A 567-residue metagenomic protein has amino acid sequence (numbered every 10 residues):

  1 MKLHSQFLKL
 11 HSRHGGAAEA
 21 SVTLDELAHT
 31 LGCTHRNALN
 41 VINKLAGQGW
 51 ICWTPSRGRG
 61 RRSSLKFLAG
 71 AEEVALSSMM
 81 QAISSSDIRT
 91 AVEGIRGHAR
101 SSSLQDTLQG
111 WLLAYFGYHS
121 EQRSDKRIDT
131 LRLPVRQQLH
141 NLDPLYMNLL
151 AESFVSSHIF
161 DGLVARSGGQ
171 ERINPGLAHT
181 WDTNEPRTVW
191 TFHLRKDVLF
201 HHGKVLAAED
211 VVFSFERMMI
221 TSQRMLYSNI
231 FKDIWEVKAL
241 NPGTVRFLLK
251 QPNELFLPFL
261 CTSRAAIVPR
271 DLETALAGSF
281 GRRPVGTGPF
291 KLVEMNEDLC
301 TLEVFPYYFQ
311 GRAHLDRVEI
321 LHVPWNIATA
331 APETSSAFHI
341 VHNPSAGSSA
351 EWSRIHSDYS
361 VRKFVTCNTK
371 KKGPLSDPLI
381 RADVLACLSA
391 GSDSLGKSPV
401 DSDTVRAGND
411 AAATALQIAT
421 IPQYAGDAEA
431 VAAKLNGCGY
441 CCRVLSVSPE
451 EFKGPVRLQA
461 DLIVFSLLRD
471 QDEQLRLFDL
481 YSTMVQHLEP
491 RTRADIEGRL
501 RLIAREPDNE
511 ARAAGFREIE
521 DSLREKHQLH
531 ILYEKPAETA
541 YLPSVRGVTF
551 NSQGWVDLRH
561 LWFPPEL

Functional and structural regions predicted by a protein language model:
A17-A20, V41, N148, T180-R224: Aromatic- and charge-enriched surface segment that lines or borders ligand/interaction sites
S56, L113-G117, D383-A407, G426-V431 (+1 more regions): Detector for C-terminal structural segments
S64, S228-D271, E294: Surface-exposed binding/hinge segments that line and control ligand-binding clefts or catalytic entry sites
P134-T183, E216: N-terminal lobe/hinge region of extracytoplasmic solute-binding protein
Q138-E152, K204, F256-S263, A540-V556: A structural "hinge/loop" feature
Y146-L150, F154-H158, V164-G169, C261-A313 (+2 more regions): Gly/Pro-rich hinge or "lid" segments in bacterial periplasmic/extracellular proteins
E303-P306, R354-I380, R501-L502: A bilobed periplasmic-binding-protein/Venus flytrap-type ligand-binding module shared by bacterial periplasmic
Y307-S349: Ligand-site clamp/hinge motif
